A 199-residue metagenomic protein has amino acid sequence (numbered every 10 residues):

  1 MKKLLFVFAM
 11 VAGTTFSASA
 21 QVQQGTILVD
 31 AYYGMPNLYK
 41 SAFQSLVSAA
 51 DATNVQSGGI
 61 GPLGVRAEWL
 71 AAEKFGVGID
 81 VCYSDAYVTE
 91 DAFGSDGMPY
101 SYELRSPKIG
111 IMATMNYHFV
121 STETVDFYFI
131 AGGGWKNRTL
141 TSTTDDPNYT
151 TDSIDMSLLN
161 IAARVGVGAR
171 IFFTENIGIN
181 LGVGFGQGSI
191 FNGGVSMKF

Functional and structural regions predicted by a protein language model:
M1-T26: Cleavable N-terminal export/targeting peptides
A20-A71, I190-K198: Short glycine/proline- and aromatic-enriched beta-strand/turn motifs that initiate or cap beta-hairpins
V22-Q24, P36, L70-K74, S84 (+3 more regions): Outer-membrane beta-barrel channels and translocator barrels
G25-I27, S57-L63, R105-I111, V125 (+2 more regions): Residues that define the transmembrane beta-barrel architecture of outer-membrane proteins
A31, V65-W69, I111-Y117, A131-W135 (+5 more regions): Residues on the lipid-exposed face of transmembrane beta-strands in outer-membrane beta-barrel proteins
Y39-Q56, C82-I111, W135-N160: Flexible, solvent-exposed loop segments that connect beta-strands
E103-R105, H118-T122: Short, charge-rich binding segments
